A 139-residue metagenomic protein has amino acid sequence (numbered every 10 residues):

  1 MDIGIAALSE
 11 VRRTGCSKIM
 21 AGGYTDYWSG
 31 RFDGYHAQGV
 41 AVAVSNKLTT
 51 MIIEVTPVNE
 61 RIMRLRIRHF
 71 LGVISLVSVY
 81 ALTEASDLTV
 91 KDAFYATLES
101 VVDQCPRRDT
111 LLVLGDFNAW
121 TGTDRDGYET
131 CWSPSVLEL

Functional and structural regions predicted by a protein language model:
M1-L139: A shared catalytic/ligand-binding motif for oxyanion handling
